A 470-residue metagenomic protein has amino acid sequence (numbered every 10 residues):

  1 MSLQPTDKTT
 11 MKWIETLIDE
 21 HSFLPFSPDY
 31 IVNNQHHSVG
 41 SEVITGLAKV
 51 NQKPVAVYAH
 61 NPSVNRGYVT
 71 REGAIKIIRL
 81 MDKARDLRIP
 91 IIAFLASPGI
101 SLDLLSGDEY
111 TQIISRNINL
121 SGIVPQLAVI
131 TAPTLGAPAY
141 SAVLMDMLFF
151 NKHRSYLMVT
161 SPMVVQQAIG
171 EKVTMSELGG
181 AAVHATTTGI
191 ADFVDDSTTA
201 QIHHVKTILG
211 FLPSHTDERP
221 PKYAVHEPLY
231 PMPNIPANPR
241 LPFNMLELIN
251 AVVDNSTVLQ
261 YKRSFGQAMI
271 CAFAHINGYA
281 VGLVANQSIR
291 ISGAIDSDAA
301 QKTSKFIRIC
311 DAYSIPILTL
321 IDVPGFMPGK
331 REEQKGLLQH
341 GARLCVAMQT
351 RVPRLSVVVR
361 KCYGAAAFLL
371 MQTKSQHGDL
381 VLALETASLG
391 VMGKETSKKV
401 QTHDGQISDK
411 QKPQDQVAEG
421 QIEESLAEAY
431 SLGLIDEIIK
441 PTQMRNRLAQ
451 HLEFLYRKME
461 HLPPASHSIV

Functional and structural regions predicted by a protein language model:
M1-V470: Ligand-binding clefts of soluble mixed alpha/beta catalytic domains
